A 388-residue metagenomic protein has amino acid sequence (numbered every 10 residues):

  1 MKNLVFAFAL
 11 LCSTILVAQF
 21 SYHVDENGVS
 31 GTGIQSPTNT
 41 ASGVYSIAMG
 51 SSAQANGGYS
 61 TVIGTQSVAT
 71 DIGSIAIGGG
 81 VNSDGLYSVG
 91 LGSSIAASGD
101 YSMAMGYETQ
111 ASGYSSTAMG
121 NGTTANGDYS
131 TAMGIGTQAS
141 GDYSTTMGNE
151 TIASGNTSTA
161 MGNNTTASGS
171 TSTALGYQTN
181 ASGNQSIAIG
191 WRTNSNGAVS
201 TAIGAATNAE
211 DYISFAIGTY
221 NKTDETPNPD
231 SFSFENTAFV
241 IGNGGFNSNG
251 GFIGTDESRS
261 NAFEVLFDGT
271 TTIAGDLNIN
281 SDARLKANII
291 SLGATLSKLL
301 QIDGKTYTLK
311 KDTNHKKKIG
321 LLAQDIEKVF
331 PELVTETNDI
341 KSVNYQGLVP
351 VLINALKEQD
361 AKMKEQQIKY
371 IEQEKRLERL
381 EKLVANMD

Functional and structural regions predicted by a protein language model:
M1-L4: Positively charged n-region of N-terminal signal peptides that target proteins for export
F6-L10: Hydrophobic helical h-region of N-terminal Sec-dependent signal peptides in bacterial secretory/periplasmic proteins
Q19-I273: Periodic small-residue-enriched repeat registers in elongated scaffold domains
Y22, N261-Q346, D360-D388: C-terminal intramolecular chaperone/autoprocessing and neck/assembly modules of extracellular spikes and adhesins
V349: Catalytic-site neighborhood detector that most strongly recognizes the C-terminal catalytic loop/helix of tyrosine
